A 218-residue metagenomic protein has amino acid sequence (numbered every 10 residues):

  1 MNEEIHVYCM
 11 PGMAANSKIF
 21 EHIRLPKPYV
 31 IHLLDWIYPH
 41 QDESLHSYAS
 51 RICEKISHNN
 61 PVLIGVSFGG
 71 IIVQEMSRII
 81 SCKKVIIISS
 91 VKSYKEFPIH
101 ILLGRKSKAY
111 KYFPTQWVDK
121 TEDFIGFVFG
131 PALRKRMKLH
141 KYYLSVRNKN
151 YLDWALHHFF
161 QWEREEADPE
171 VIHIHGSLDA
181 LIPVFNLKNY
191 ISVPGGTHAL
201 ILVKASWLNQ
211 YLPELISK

Functional and structural regions predicted by a protein language model:
N2-N59, R105, A109-T115: Active-site catalytic motif of lipid deacylating hydrolases and related acyltransferases
H22, E75-M76: Active-site signature of alpha/beta-hydrolase-fold catalytic machinery across serine- and Asp/Cys-nucleophile hydrolases
I37-P39, L178, P194-A199: Histidine-bearing beta->alpha loop at or near hydrolase active sites
D42-E43, G196-Y211: Catalytic histidine-centered segment of alpha/beta-hydrolase-like enzymes
I64-V73: Gly/Ala-rich beta-loop-alpha elbow adjacent to hydrolase catalytic centers
S81-T115: Flexible "cap/lid" loop of the alpha/beta hydrolase fold
W117-E163: Conserved alpha/beta-hydrolase catalytic His-Asp/Glu region
H173-H175, D179: Short beta-strand/loop motif that positions the catalytic acidic residue of the alpha/beta-hydrolase fold
